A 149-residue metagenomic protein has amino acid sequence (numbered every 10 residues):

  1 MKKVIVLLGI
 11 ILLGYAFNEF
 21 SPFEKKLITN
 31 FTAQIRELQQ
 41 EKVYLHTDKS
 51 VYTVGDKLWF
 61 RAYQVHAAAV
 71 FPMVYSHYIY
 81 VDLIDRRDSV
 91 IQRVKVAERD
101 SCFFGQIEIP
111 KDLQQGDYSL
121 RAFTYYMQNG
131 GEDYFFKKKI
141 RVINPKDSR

Functional and structural regions predicted by a protein language model:
M1-K2: N-terminal hydrophobic targeting signals that begin at the initiator methionine
I5-L8, L12-R149: N-terminal, cleavable Sec-dependent signal peptides of secreted/periplasmic/extracellular proteins
